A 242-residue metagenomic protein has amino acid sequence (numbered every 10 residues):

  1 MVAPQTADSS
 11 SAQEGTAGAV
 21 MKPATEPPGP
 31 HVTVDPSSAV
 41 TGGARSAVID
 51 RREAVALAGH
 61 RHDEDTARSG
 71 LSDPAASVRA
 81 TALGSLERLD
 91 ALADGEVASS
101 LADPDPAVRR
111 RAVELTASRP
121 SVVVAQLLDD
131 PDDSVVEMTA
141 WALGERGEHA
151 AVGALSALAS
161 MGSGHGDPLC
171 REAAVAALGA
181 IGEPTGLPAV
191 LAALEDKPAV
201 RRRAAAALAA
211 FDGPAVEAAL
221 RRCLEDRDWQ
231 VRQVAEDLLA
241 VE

Functional and structural regions predicted by a protein language model:
V2-Q5, G18-V34, A39-R61, S69 (+10 more regions): Structural detector for internal amphipathic alpha-helices that build alpha-solenoid repeat scaffolds
A3-Q13: Extreme N-terminal basic, low-complexity initiation segments that serve as generic localization/processing leaders
D130: Short, solvent-exposed interaction modules
D133: Short, catalytically relevant binding-site loops at active-site mouths
L224-W229: TPR/TPR-like (Sel1-like) alpha-helical repeat modules
